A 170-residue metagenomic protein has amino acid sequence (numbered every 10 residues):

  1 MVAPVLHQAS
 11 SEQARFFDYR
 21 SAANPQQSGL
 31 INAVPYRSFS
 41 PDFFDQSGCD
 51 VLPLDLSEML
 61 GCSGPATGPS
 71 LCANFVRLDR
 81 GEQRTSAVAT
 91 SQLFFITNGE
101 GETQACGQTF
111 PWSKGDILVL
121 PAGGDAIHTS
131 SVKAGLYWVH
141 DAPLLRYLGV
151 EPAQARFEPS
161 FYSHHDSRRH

Functional and structural regions predicted by a protein language model:
M1-G68, G149-H170: A short, N-terminal "cap"/entry segment at the start of jelly-roll beta-barrel domains of the cupin/DSBH fold
L52-C62, L71-V88: Conserved short histidine dyad/triad with adjacent acidic residue
P69-C72, V132: Residues at beta-strand starts and edge strands
D79, Q83-D116: A short beta-strand-loop-beta hairpin characteristic of the jelly-roll/cupin
Q92, G135-W138: Short hydrophobic beta-strand segments that form the core of ligand-binding sensory/regulatory domains
P111-V132, V139-A142: Conserved metal-binding segment of the jelly-roll/cupin
V119, D125, D141-F161: Charged mid-protein connector segments
